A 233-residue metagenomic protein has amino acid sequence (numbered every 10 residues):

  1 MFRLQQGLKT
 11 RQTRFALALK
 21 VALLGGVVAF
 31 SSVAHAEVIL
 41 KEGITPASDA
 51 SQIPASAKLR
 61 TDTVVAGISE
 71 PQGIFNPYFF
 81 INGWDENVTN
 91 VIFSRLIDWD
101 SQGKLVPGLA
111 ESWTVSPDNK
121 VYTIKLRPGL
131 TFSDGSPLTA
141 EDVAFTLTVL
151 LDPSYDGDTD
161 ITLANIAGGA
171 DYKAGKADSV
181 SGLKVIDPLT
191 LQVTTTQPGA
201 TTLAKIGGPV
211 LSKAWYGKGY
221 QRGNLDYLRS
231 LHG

Functional and structural regions predicted by a protein language model:
M1-R14: N-terminal secretory signal peptides that target proteins for export/translocation
A18-F30: Bacterial N-terminal signal peptides
F30-A36: Sec/Tat signal peptide C-region and signal peptidase I cleavage site
I39-T63: N-terminal low-complexity, Pro/Thr/Ser-rich intrinsically disordered segments that act as propeptides or flexible
P46-Q52, V65-P117, S230-G233: N-terminal lobe/hinge region of extracytoplasmic solute-binding protein
L59-T63, V91, G108-A110, P117-V121 (+4 more regions): Extracytoplasmic
E111-T159, Q192: Aromatic- and charge-enriched surface segment that lines or borders ligand/interaction sites
Q197-G233: Gly/Pro-rich hinge or "lid" segments in bacterial periplasmic/extracellular proteins
